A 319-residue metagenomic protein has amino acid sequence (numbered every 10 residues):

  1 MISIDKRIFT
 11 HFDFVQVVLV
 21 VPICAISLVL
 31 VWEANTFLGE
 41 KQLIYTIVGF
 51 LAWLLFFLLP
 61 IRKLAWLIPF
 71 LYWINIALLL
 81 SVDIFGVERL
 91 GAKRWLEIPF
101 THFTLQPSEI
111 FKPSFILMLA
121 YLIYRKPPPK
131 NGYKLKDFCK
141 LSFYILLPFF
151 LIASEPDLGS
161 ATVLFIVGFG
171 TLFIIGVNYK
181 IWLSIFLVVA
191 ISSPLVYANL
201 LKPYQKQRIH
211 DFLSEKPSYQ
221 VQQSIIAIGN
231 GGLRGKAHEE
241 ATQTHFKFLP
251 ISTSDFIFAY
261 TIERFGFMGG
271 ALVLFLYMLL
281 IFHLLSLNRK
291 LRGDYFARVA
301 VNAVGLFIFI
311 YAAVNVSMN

Functional and structural regions predicted by a protein language model:
I2-H11, V15-Q16, P22-E155, M318: Membrane-helix boundary/helix-loop-helix interface segments in multi-pass membrane proteins
A34-E40, C139-T171, L201-K202, I262-G270: Helix-loop-helix junctions and helix-breaking kinks within/between transmembrane helices of multi-pass membrane
I44-V48, R264-L284: Hydrophobic alpha-helical transmembrane segments
F50, A161-L172, V188-A190, I209 (+1 more regions): Hydrophobic transmembrane alpha-helices of multi-pass, membrane-embedded glycosylation machinery
L51, L59, M118, L200 (+4 more regions): Transmembrane alpha-helix boundary/anchor motif
I76, L141-F143, L147, Y179-V196: Hydrophobic alpha-helical membrane-interfacial segments at the cytosolic entry of transmembrane helices
R89, K93-W95, L183-L272, G293-F296 (+1 more regions): Hydrophobic, glycine- and aromatic-enriched re-entrant/interface helices and adjoining loop segments
R289-N319: Loop-to-helix entry and N-terminal half of a specific, functionally important transmembrane alpha helix in multi-pass
